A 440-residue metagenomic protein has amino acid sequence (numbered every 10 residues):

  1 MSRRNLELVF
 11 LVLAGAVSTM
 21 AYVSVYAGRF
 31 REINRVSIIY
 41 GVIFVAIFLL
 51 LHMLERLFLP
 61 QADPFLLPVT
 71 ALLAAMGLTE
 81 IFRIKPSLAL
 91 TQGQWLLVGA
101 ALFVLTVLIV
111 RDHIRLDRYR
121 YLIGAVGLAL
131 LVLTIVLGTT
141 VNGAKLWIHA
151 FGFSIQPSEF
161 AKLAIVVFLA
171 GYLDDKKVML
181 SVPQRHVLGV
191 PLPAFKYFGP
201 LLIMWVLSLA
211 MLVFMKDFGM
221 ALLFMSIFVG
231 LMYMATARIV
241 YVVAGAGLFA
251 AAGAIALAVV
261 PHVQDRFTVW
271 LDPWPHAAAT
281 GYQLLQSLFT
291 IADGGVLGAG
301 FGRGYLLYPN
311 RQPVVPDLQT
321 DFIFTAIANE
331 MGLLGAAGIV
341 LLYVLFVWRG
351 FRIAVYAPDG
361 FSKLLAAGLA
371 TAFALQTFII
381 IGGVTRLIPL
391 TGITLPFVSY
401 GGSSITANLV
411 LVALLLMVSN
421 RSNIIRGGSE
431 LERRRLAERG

Functional and structural regions predicted by a protein language model:
M1, I379-G440: A juxtamembrane structural motif centered on a specific transmembrane helix
M1-A14, A62: N-terminal membrane topogenic signal
G15-Y26: Alpha-helical transmembrane segments of multi-pass membrane proteins
N34-Q283, D321, T325-G383, V410-L414 (+1 more regions): Hydrophobic alpha-helical transmembrane segments of multi-pass inner membrane proteins, especially in bacterial systems
G152-A161, M215-K216, A299-F301, L318 (+1 more regions): Glycine/serine-rich anion-binding loops at beta->alpha junctions that coordinate negatively charged ligand groups
V182-R185, L223-F224, R303-N310, L342 (+2 more regions): Re-entrant/interfacial helical elements at transmembrane boundaries that shape and gate the permeation pathway
G281-G302, V314: Extracytosolic (periplasmic/ER-lumenal) interhelical loops and adjacent juxtamembrane/interface segments of multi-pass
L297-L334, A357: Long extracytoplasmic/lumenal interhelical loops at the membrane interface of multi-pass membrane proteins
